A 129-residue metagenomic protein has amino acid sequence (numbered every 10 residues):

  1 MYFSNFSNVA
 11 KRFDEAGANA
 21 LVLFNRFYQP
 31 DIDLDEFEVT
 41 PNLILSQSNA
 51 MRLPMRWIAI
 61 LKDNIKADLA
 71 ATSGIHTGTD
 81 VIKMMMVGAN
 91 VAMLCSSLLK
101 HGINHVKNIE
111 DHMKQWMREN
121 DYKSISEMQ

Functional and structural regions predicted by a protein language model:
M1-A71, H76-S96: Alpha/beta enzyme core
R12, I60, S97, N108 (+2 more regions): Alpha-helical scaffold segments in soluble metabolic enzymes
F27, M128-Q129: Ferredoxin-type iron-sulfur electron-transfer modules and their immediate structural context
P30-Q47, L99-Y122: C-terminal helical cap(s) of enzyme catalytic domains, especially alpha/beta-barrels
Y122-M128: Flexible, glycine/charged-enriched surface loops at secondary-structure junctions
